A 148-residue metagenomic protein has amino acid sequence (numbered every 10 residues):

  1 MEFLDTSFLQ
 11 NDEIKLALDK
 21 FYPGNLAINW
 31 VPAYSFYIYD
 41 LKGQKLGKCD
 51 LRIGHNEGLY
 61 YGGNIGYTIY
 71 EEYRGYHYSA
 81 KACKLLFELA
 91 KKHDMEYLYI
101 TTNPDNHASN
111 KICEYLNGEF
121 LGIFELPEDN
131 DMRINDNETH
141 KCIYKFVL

Functional and structural regions predicted by a protein language model:
L4-Y60: Acetyl-CoA-dependent GNAT
A33-S35, N137-I143: Short hydrophobic/aromatic beta-strand or adjacent loop that forms the aromatic wall/cage of a ligand/substrate-binding
Y37, D50, N64, T68 (+1 more regions): Conserved beta-strand segments that form the floor/walls of ligand-binding pockets within enzyme and binding domains
Y67-I69, G75-E88, K111-Y115: Conserved acetyl-CoA-binding loop-helix of GNAT-fold acetyltransferases
K91-T101: Conserved GNAT acetyl-CoA-binding A-motif
T101, E119-D136: Conserved catalytic-core motifs of GNAT/GCN5-like acyltransferases
D105-G122: Conserved active-site alpha-helix within GNAT-family acetyltransferase domains
